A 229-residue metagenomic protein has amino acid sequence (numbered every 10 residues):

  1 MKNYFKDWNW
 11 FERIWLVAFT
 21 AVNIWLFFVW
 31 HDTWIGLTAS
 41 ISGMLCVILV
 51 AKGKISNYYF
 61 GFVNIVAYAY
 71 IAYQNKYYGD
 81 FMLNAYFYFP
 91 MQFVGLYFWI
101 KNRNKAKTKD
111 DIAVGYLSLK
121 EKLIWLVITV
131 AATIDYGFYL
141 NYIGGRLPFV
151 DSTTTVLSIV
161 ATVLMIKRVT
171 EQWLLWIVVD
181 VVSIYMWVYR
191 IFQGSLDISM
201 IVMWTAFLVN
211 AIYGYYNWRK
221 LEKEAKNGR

Functional and structural regions predicted by a protein language model:
M1-D32: Membrane topogenic helices and adjacent juxtamembrane segments
I24-S40, M82-F89, F93, G144-T155: Structural signature of hydrophobic alpha-helical transmembrane segments
I41-L49, A67-Y70, F87-Y97, T155-A161 (+2 more regions): Alpha-helical transmembrane segments and their membrane-interface exit regions
I48-F60, V163-L175: Membrane-helix interface "capping/anchor" motifs
K52-K101: Hydrophobic/aromatic-rich structural module bridging two neighboring secondary-structure elements via a short loop
L83-W99, A113-L140, A161: Alpha-helical transmembrane segments of multi-pass integral membrane proteins
A132-G145, S152-E171: Alpha-helical transmembrane segments in multipass membrane proteins, preferentially the mid-helix core
M165-R229: C-terminal transmembrane-bundle signature of multipass membrane proteins, characterized by strong activation on
